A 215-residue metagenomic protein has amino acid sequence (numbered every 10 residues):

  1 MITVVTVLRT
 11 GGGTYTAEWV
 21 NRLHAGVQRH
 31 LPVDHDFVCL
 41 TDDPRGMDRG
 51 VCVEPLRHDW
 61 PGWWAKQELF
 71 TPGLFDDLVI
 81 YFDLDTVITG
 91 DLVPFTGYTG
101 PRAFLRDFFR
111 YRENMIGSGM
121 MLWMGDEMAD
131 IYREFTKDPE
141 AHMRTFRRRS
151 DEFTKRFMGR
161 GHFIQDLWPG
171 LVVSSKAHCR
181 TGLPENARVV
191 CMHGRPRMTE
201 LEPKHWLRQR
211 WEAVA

Functional and structural regions predicted by a protein language model:
M1-P61, L74-F75, G194-R197, E212-A215: N-terminal anchoring/stem segment of glycosyltransferases
V33-D42, V79-T86, R102-L105, F163-I164 (+1 more regions): Short, hydrophobic beta-strand segments that form beta-sheet elements in well-ordered domains
F37-G46, T86-V93, D151, W168 (+1 more regions): Short, polar loop motifs at secondary-structure junctions
R45-P55, A65-M115: GT-A fold catalytic core of metal-dependent nucleotide-sugar glycosyltransferases, centered on the diacidic
H58-A65, R149: A short, glycine-/small-residue-rich helix N-cap motif at loop->alpha-helix starts within glycosyltransferase
T71, L122-M124, C191: Short, well-ordered beta-strand micro-motif
L92-R156: Conserved catalytic core of nucleotide-sugar-dependent glycosyltransferases
A129-A215: Catalytic core and acceptor-binding pocket of nucleotide-sugar-dependent glycosyltransferases
